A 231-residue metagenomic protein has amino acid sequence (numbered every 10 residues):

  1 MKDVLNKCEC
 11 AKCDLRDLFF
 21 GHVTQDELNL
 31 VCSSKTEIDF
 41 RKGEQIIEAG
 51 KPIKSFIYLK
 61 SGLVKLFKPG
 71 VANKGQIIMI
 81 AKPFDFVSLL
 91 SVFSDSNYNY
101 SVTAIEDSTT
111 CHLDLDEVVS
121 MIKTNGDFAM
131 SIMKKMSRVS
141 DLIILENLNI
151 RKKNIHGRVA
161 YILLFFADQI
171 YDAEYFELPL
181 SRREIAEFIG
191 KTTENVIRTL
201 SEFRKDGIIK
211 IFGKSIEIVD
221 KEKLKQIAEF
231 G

Functional and structural regions predicted by a protein language model:
M1-K42, F86-V87, S91-F93: Cyclic nucleotide-binding regulatory module and flanking cytosolic helices
L18-F19, N29, E44-E106: Cyclic nucleotide-binding regulatory domains
H22, I80, H112, P179 (+1 more regions): Short aromatic/basic micro-patch
E27, M79-S137, D141: Cyclic-nucleotide recognition modules
S33, S61-L63, R138, G157 (+2 more regions): Generic recognition of well-ordered alpha-helical segments within structured catalytic/regulatory domains
I105, K123-G190: Polybasic "coupling" helices that flank or enter modular domains
F166-G231: Phosphate-/nucleic-acid-contacting segments
